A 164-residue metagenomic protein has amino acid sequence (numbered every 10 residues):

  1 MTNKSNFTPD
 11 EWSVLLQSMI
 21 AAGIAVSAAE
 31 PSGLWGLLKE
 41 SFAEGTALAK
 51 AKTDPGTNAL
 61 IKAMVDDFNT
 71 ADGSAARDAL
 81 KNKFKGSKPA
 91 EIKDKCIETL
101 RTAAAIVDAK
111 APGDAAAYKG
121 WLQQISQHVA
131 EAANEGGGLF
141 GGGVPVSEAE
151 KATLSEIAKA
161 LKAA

Functional and structural regions predicted by a protein language model:
M1-A164: Small-residue-enriched hydrophobic alpha-helices in membranes
